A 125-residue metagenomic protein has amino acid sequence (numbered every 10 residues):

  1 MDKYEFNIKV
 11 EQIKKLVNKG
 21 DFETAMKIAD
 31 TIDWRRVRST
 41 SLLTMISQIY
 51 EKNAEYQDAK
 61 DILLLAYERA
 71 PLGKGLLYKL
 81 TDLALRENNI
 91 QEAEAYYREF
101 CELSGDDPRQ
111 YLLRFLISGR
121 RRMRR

Functional and structural regions predicted by a protein language model:
E5-R35: Alpha-helical segment of the N-proximal tetratricopeptide repeat
N7, S41, G75, P108-R109: Start-of-helix register in tetratricopeptide repeats
L16, Y50, A84, S118-G119: Residue at a conserved register position within TPR or TPR-like alpha-solenoid repeats
T31-W34, L64-E68, C101-E102: Conserved structural position within tetratricopeptide repeats
M45, K79, L113-L116: Canonical tetratricopeptide repeat
